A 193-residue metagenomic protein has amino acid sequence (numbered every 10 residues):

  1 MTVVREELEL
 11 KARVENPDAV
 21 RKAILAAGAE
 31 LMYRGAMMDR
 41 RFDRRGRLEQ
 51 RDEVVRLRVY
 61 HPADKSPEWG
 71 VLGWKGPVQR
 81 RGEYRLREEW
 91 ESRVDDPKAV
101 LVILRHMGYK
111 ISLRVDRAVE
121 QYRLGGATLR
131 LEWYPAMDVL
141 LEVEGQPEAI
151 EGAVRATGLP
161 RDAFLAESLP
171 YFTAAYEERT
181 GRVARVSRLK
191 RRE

Functional and structural regions predicted by a protein language model:
M1-T128, A163-E193: N-terminal strand-loop-strand beta-hairpin
E132-M137: A contiguous pocket-lining binding segment that forms or flanks enzyme active sites
E151-F164: Long, well-ordered alpha-helical scaffolding segments within enzyme catalytic domains, especially pronounced
